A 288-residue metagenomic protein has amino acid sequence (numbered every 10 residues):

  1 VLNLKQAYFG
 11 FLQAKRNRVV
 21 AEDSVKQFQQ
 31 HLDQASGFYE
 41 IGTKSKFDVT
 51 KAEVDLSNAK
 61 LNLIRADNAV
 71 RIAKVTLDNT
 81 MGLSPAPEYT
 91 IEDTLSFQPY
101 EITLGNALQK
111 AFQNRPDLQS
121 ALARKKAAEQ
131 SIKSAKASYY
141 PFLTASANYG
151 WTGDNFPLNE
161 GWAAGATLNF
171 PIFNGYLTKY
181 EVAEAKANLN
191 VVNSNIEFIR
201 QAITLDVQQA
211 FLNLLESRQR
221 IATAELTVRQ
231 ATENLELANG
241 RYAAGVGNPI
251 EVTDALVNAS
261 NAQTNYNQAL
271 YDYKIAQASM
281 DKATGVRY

Functional and structural regions predicted by a protein language model:
V1, A86, L104, R124 (+5 more regions): ATP/adenylate-binding site constellation spanning eukaryotic-like Ser/Thr protein kinases, ABC-transporter
V1, L12, E92, Q119 (+4 more regions): Small/polar (Gly/Ser/Thr/Ala-rich) solvent-exposed segments that form structured loops/beta-strands/short helices used
L2-K110, A210-N213, S217, A259: Periplasmic alpha-helical coiled-coil/stalk elements that build and connect Gram-negative outer-membrane
L2-V19, Q30, G37, A73 (+3 more regions): Amphipathic alpha-helical coiled-coil segments
G42, G82-L83, G245, T284-V286: Short helix-capping/hinge motifs at transmembrane helix termini and TM-loop junctions
A66, P116-D117, A269: Metallo-beta-lactamase
L77, A166-F170, A269: Residues on the lipid-exposed face of transmembrane beta-strands in outer-membrane beta-barrel proteins
P85, I91-E129, I172, E197-R200 (+2 more regions): Bacterial Sec-pathway N-terminal export signals of envelope proteins
